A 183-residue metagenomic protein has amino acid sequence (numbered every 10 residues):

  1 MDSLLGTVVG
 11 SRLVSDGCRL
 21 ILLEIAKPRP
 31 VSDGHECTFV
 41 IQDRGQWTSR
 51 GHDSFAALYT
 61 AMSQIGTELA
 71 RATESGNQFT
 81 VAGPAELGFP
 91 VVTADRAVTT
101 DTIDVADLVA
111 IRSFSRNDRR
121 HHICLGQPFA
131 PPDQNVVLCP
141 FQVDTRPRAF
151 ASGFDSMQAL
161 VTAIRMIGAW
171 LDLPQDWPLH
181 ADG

Functional and structural regions predicted by a protein language model:
M1-H52, T73-F154, A169, P174-G183: N-terminal intrinsically disordered, cationic/polar leader segments that include organellar targeting peptides
L58-G66, D155, L160-G168: A short, charged, amphipathic alpha-helix used as a generic interaction element across diverse proteins
